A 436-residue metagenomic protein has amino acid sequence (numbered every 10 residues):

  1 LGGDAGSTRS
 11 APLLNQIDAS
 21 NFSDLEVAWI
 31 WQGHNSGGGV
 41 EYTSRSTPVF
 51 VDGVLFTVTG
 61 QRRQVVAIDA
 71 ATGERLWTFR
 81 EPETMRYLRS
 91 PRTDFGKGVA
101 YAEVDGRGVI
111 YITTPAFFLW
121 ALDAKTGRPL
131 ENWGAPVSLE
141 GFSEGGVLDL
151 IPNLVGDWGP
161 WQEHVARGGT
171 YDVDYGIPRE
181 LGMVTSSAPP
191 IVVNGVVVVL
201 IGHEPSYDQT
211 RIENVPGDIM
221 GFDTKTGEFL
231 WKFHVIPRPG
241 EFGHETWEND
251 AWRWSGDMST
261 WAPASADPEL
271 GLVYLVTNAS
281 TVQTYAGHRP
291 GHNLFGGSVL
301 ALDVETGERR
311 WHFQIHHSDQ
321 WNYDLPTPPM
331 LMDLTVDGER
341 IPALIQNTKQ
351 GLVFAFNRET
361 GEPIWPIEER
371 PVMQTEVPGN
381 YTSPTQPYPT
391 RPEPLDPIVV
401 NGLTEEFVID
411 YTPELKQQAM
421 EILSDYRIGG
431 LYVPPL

Functional and structural regions predicted by a protein language model:
L1-G2, E41-Q64, S90-F118, G182-R211 (+5 more regions): Repeat-blade elements of multi-bladed beta-propeller folds
L1-Q16, S383-V399, L403-E421, I428: N-terminal pre-domain segments of enzymes
G3-G6, A11-T57: Asp/Glu-centered strand-loop micro-motifs enriched in Gly/Pro and often flanked by an aromatic residue
N15, T277-T281, N293: Active-site-proximal cap/loop segments of hydrolase catalytic domains
S20-H34, V65-R89, D105, F118-E180 (+6 more regions): Extracytoplasmic/lumenal domain signature
H34-S36, P82-T84, E204-P205, S280-V282: A short, flexible beta-alpha/helix-coil linker loop
I110-F118, H316-Q320, P326-T327, L395-K416: A broadly tuned preference for mixed-charge, low-complexity surface segments
